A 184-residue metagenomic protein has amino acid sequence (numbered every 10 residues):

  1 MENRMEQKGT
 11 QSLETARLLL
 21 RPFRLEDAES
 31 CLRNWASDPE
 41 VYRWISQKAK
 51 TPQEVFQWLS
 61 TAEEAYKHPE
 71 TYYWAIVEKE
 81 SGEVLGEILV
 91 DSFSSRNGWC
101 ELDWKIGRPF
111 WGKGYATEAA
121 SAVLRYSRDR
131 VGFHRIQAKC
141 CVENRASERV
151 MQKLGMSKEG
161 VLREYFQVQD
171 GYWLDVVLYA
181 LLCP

Functional and structural regions predicted by a protein language model:
M1-S30, N34-E40, Y73, V77-P184: Acyl-donor (CoA/ACP) binding surface of acyl/acetyltransferases
E40-T61, Y72: Conserved GNAT-fold acetyl-CoA-binding loop/helix
E64-P69: Short loop/turn motifs at secondary-structure junctions and domain boundaries
